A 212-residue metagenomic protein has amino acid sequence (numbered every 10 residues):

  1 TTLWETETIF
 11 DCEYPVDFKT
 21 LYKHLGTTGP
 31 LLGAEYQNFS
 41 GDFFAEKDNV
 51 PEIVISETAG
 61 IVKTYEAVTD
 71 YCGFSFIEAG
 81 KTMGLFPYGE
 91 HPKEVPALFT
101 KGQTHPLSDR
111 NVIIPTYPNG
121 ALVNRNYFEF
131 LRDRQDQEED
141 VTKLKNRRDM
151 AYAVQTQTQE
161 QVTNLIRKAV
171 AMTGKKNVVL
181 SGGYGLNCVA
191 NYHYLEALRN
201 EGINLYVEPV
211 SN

Functional and structural regions predicted by a protein language model:
T1-N212: Short acidic/glycine-rich loops and adjacent helix/strand connectors that line catalytic pockets where negatively
